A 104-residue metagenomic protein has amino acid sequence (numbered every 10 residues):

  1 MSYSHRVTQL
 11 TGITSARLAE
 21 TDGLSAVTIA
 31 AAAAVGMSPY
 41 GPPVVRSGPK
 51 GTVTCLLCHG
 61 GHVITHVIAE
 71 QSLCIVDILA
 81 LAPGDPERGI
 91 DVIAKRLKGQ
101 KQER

Functional and structural regions predicted by a protein language model:
M1-R104: Polybasic/polar functional segments that serve as interface/processing modules
